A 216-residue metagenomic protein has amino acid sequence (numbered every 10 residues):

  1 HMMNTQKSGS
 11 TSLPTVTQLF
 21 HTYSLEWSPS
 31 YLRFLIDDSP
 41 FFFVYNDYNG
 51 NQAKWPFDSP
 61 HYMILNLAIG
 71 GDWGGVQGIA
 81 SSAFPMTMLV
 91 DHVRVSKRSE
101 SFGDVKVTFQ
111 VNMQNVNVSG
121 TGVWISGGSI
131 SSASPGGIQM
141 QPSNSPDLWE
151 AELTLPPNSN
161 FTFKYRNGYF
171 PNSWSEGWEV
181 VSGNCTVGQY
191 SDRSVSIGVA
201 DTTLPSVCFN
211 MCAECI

Functional and structural regions predicted by a protein language model:
H1-G103: GH16 jelly-roll
H21, S159-F163: Exposed beta-strand face motif in extracellular beta-rich ectodomains
L32-F34, F42-F43, G71-V76, S131-P135 (+2 more regions): Substrate-binding/catalytic groove segments of enzymes that remodel or degrade extracellular structural polymers
R33-L35, G122-S126, K164: Beta-strand signatures of extracellular beta-sandwich domains
L65-L67, F109, T162-R166: Extracellular beta-strand-rich recognition modules
K97-V107, V199-I216: Low-complexity, Pro/Thr/Ser/Gly/Ala-rich linker/spacer regions in secreted, extracellular modular proteins
F109-N115: Short amphipathic, basic-aromatic surface patches that mediate peripheral association with negatively charged
N115-N158, G168-S196: Aromatic-rich carbohydrate-binding modules that target alpha-glucans
